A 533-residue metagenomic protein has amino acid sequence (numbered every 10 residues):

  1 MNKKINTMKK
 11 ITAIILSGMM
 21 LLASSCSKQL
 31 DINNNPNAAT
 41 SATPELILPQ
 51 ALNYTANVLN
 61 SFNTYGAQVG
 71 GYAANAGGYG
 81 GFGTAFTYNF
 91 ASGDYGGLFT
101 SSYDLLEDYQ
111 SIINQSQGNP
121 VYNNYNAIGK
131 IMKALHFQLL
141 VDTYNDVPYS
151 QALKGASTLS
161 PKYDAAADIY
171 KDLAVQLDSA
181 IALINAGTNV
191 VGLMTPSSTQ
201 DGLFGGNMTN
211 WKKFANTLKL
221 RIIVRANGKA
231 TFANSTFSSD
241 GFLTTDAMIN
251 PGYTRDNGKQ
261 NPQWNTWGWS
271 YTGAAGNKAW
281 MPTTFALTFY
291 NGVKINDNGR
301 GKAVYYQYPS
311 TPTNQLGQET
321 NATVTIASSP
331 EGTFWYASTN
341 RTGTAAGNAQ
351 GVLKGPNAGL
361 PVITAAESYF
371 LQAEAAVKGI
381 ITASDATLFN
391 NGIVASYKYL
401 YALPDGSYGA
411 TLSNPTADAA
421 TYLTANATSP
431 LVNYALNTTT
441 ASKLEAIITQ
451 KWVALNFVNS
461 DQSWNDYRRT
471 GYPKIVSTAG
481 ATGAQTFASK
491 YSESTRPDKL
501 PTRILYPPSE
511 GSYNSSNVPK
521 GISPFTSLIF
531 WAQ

Functional and structural regions predicted by a protein language model:
M1-N34: Bacterial Sec-dependent N-terminal signal peptides
C26-G80, G93, Q115-N119, A484-Q533: Membrane-proximal, proline-rich intrinsically disordered regions
A42-E45, A76-M132, H136-D405, N437-S442 (+1 more regions): Structured, solvent-exposed acidic/aromatic patches
N60-V69, N145-V147, V458-Q462: Beta-strand acidic-aromatic groove motif in beta-rich domains, primarily in extracellular
G71-Y72, G192-T209, L316-S329, S413-A417 (+3 more regions): Amphipathic alpha-helical surface "interface" segments used for docking/oligomerization or membrane association within
Y397-Q533: C-terminal functional modules
